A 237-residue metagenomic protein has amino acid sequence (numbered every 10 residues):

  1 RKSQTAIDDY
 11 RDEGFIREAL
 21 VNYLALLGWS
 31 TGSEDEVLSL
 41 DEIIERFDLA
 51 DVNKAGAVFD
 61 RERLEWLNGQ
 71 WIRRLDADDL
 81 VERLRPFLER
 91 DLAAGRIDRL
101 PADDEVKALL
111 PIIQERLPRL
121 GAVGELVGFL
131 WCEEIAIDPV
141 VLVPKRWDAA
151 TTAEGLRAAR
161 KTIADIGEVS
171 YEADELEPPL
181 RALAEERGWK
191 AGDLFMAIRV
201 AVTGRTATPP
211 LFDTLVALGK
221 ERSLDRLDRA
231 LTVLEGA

Functional and structural regions predicted by a protein language model:
R1-Y23, L27-E36, E45-R74, L211-L218 (+1 more regions): Conserved phosphate-binding loops in nucleotide/dinucleotide-binding enzymes
Y10-E18, K54-D60, R99-A108, E185-D193 (+1 more regions): Structural motif
E13, Y23-L27, R46, L67-Q70 (+7 more regions): Generic, well-ordered alpha-helical scaffold segments in large soluble proteins
E36-I43, E172, L176: Acidic/histidine-enriched alpha-helical segments
I44-Q70, P111-L120, W131, L194 (+1 more regions): Core structural elements
I44-V52, D91, I113, I137-V141 (+2 more regions): Short, mixed-charge aromatic SLiMs
A77-R187: Small-residue-rich helix-loop
Y171-L234: Charged substrate- and nucleic-acid-binding regions of tRNA-handling and nucleotidyl-transfer enzymes, centered on
